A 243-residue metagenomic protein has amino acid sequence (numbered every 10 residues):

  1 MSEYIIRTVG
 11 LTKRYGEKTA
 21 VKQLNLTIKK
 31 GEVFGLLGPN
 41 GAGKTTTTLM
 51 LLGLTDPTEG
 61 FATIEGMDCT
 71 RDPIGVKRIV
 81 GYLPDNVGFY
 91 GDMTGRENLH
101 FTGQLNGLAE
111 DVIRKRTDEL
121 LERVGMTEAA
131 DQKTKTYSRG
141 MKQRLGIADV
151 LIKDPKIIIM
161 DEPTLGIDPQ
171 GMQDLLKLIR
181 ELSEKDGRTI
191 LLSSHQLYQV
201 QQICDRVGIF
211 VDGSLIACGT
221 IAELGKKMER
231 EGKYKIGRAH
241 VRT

Functional and structural regions predicted by a protein language model:
H100, Q104, D111-A129: Conserved ABC ATPase "signature" region
K133-Y137: Conserved ABC ATPase signature
D154: Conserved catalytic motifs of ABC-family nucleotide-binding domains
I158-E162: Catalytic Walker B motif of ABC-type/P-loop ATPase nucleotide-binding domains
L176-R238, R242: ABC transporter nucleotide-binding domain
